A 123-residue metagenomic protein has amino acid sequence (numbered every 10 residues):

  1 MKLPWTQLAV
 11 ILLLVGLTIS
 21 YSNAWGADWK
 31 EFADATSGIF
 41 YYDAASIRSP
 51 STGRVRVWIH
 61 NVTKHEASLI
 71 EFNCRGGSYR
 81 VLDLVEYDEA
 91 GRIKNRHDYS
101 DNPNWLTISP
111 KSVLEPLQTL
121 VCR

Functional and structural regions predicted by a protein language model:
M1-V10: Bacterial N-terminal signal peptides that target proteins for export
A9-I19: Bacterial N-terminal signal peptides
Y21-R123: N-terminal secretory-pathway/extracellular module detecting exported/lumenal segments and adjacent signal-anchor/first
